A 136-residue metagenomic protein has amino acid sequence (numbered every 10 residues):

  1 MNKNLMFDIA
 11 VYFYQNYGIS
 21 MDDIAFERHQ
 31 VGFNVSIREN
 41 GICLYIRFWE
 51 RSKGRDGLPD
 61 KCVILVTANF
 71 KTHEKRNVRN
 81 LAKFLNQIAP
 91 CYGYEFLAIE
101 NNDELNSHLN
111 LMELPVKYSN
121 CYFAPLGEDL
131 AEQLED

Functional and structural regions predicted by a protein language model:
M1-H73, K83-D136: Non-catalytic substrate-recognition and accessory regions of acyl/acetyltransferase enzymes
N77: ATP phosphate-binding glycine-rich loop and adjacent ATP-lid/helix-beta elements within ATP-binding kinase/ATPase
